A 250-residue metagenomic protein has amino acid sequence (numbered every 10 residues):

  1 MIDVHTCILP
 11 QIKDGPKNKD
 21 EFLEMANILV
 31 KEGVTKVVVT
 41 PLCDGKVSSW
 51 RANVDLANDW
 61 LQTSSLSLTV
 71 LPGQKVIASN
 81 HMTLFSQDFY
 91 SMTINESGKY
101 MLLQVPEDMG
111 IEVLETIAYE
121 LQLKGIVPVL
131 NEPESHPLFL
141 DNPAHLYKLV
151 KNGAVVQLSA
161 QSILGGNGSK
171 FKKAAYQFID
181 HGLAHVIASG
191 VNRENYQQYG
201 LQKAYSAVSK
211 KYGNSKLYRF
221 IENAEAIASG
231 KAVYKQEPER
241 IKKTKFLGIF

Functional and structural regions predicted by a protein language model:
M1-L66: An N-terminally biased module of ancient metal coordination in phosphate/nucleic-acid-related enzymes
I2-I8, V37-V39, V70-Q74, M101-L103 (+3 more regions): Hydrophobic faces of well-ordered beta-strands that scaffold small-molecule active sites in alpha/beta enzyme cores
C7-L9, L42-C43, G73-I77, P106-D108 (+3 more regions): Active-site beta-loop-alpha junctions enriched in small/polar residues
N18-E21, Q87-D88, E115-T116, D141-Y147 (+2 more regions): Charged helix-capping and loop-helix junction motifs
V30, Q122, I179-D180: Non-catalytic positions within long, well-ordered alpha-helices that form the structural scaffold/packing of enzyme
V47-V155, K235-Q236, R240-F250: Extended substrate/RNA-proximal surfaces in nucleic-acid metabolism proteins
L183-Y199: Short acidic/histidine-rich active-site segments
L201, Y205-F250: Mid-to-C-terminal alpha-helical segments outside catalytic/metal-binding sites
